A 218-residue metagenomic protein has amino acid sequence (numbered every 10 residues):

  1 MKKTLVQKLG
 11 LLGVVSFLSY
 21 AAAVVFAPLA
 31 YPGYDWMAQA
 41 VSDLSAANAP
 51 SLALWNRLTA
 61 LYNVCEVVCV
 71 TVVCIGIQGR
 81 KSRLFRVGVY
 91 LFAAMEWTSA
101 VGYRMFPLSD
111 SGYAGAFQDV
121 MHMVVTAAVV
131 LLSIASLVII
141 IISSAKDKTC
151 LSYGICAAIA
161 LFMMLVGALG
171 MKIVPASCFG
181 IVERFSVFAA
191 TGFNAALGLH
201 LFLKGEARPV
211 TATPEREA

Functional and structural regions predicted by a protein language model:
V6-V14, R80-A94, C150-A157: Interfacial segments of alpha-helical transmembrane regions
F17-W36: Alpha-helical transmembrane segments of multi-pass membrane proteins
L44-V64: Interfacial helix-start motif at the membrane-water boundary
L61-V87, A135-A145, P209: Internal transmembrane alpha-helix with an interfacial aromatic "cap," most often the third helix
V89-R104, A158-G167: Small-polar-interrupted transmembrane alpha-helices in polytopic inner-membrane proteins
S99-I139: Membrane-proximal helix-loop-helix units in multi-pass membrane proteins
I140-A218: Terminal transmembrane helical module of multi-pass membrane proteins
